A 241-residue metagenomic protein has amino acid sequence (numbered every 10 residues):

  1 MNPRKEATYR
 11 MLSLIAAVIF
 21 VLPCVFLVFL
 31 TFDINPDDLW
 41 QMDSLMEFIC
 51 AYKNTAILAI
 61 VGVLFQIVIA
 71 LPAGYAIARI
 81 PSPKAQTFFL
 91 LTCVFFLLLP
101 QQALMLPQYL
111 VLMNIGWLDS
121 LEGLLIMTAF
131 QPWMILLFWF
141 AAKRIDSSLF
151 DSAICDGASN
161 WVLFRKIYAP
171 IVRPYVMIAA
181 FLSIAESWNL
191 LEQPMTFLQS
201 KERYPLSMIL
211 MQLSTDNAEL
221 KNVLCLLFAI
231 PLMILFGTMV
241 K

Functional and structural regions predicted by a protein language model:
M1-K241: A hydrophobic, multi-pass inner-membrane permease signature
